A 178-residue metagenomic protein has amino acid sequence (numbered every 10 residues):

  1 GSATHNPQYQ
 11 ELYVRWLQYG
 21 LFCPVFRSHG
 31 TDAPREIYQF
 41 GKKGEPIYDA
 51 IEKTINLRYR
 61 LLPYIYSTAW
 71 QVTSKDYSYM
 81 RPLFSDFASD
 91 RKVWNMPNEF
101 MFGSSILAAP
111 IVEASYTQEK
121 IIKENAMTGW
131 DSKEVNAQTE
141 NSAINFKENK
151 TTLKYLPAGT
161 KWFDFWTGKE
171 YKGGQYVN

Functional and structural regions predicted by a protein language model:
G1-N178: Catalytic-domain carbohydrate-binding cleft regions of carbohydrate-active enzymes
